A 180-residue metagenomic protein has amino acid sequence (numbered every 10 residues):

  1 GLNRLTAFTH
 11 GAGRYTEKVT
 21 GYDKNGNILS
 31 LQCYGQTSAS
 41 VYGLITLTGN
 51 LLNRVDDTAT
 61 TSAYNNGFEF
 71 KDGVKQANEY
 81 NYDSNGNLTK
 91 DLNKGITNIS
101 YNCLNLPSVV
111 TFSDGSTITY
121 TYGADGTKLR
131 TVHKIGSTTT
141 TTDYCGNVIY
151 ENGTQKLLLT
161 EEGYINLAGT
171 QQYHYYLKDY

Functional and structural regions predicted by a protein language model:
G1-H174: Acidic/glycine-rich beta-solenoid
D179-Y180: P-loop NTPase catalytic cores that bind/hydrolyze ATP
